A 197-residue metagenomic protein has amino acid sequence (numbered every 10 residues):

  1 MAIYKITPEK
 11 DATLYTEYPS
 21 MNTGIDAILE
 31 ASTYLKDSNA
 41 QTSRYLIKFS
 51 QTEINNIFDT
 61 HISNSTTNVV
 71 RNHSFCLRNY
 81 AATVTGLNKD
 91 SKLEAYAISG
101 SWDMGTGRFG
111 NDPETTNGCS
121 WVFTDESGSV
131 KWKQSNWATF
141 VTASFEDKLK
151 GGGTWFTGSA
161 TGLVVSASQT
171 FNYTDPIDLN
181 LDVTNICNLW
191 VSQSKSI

Functional and structural regions predicted by a protein language model:
M1-I197: Secreted, disulfide-rich extracellular signaling modules
